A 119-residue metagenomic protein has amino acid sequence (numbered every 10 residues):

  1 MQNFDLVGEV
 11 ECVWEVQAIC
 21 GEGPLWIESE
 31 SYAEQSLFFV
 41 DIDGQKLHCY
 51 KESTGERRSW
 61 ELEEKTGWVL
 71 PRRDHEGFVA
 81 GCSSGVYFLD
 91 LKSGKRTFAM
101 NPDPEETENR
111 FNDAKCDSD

Functional and structural regions predicted by a protein language model:
Q2-I19, Y50-T54, E61, M100: A short helix->beta-strand "capping" segment at the edge of beta-propeller domains
V16-E34, E63-F78, P104-D119: Beta-rich, blade/repeat-based domains predominating in secreted/periplasmic proteins but also intracellular
I42, S83: Short loop/turn segments immediately following the C-termini of beta-strands
Q45-L47, V86-F88: Structural signal for beta-propeller blades
K51-G55, L91-G94: Short loop/turn segments that connect beta-strands within beta-propeller blades
P71, V79-A80, L89, T97-N101: Phosphate/diphosphate ligand-binding glycine-rich loop within oxidoreductases
F88-L91, C116: Carboxylate-rich, polar loop motifs that coordinate divalent cations or form catalytic acidic clusters
K95-F98, D113: A generic, well-ordered mixed alpha/beta core segment in the N-terminal half of proteins
